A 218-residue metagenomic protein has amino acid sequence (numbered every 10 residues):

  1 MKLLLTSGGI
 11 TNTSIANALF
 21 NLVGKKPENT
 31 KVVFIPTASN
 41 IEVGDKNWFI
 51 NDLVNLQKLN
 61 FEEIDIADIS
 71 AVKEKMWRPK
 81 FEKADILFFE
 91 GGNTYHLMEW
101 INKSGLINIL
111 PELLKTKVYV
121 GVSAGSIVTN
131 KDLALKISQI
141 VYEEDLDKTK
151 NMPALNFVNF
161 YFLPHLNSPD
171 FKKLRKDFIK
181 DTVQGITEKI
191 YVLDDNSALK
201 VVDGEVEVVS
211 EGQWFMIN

Functional and structural regions predicted by a protein language model:
M1-E28, S39, V43-I50, V54-N55 (+1 more regions): C-terminal and late-domain segments of enzyme folds
T30, S39-N102: Portal/gating segments that form or line small-molecule/metal binding sites
V32, L87, S123, F162 (+1 more regions): A residue-level signal for conserved active-site and pocket-lining positions in enzyme catalytic cores
F61, A84, T116-K117, V158 (+1 more regions): Short, well-ordered alpha-helix to beta-strand connector turns
K80, S104-K117: Catalytic-core regions built around general acid/base machinery
F88-G91, L113-D132: Catalytic nucleophile loop
Y95, S126-T129, A198-K200: Short, active-site-adjacent cap segments at secondary-structure transitions
